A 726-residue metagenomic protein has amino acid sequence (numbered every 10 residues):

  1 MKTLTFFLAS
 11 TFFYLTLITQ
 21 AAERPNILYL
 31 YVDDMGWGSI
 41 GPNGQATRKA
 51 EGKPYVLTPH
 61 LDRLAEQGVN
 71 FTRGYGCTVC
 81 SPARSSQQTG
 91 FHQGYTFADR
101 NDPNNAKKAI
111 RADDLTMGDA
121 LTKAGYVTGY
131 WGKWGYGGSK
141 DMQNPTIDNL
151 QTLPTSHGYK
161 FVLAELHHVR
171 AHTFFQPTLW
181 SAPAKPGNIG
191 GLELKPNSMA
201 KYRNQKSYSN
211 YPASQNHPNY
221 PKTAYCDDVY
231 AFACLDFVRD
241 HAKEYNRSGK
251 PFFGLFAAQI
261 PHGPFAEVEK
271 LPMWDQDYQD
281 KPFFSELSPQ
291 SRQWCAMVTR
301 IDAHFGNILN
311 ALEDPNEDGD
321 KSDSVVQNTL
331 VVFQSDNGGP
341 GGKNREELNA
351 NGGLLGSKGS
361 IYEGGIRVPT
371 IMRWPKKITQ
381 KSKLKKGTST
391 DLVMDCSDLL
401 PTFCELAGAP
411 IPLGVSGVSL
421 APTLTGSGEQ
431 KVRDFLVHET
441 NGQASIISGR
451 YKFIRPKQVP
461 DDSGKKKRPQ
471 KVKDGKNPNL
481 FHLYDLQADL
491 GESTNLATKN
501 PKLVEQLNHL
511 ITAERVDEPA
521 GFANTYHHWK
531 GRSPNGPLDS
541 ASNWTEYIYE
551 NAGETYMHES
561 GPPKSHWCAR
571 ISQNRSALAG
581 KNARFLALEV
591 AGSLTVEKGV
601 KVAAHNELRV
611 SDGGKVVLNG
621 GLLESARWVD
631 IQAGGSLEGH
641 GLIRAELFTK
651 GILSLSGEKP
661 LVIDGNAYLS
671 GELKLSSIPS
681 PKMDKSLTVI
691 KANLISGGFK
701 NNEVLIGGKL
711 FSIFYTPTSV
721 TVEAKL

Functional and structural regions predicted by a protein language model:
T5-T16: Bacterial N-terminal signal peptides
A21-N477, L490-H509: Formylglycine-dependent sulfatase
L64, L121, F403, L420 (+6 more regions): Residue-level detector of buried hydrophobic side-chain packing in well-ordered secondary-structure elements
K431, V504-T525, S677: Bilobed periplasmic-binding protein-like "clamshell/Venus-flytrap" ligand-binding domains
N524-V602, L608, Y668, I678-L726: Solvent-exposed adhesion/ligand-recognition segments of exported proteins
N574-R575, A591-S593, G599, H605 (+6 more regions): Tight coil/turn sites that cap or link beta-strands
G620-T688, P717: Extracellular beta-strand/loop-rich repeat segments of large surface/secreted proteins
